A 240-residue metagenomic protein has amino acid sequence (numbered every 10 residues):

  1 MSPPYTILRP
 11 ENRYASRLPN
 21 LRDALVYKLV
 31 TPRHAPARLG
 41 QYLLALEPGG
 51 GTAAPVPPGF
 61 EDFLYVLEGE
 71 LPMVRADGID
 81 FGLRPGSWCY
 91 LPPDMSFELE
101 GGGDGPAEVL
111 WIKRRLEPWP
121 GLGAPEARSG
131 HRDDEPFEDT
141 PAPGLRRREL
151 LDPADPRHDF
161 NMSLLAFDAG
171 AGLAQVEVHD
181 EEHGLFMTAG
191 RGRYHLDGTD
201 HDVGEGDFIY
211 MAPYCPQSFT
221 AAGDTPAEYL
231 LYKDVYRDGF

Functional and structural regions predicted by a protein language model:
M1-R38, D104-F160: A short, N-terminal "cap"/entry segment at the start of jelly-roll beta-barrel domains of the cupin/DSBH fold
D23-V30, G40-P58, R148-L151, S163-H179 (+1 more regions): Conserved short histidine dyad/triad with adjacent acidic residue
P36, D80, S87, P93-P118 (+1 more regions): Ligand-binding loop in jelly-roll beta-barrel domains
L43-L46, V56-M73, L164-D168, V178-H195: Short, conserved beta-strand element in jelly-roll/cupin
T52-P58, R75, F81, E100-G102 (+2 more regions): Short histidine-centered beta-strand/loop micro-motifs that create catalytic or ligand/metal-coordination sites
D77-P93, G198-P213: Short acidic-glycine-tyrosine-enriched beta hairpin
R128-H183, T188-Y194, H201: Surface-exposed interaction/gating patches
Q175, E182-T188, R193-F240: C-terminal functional regions that serve as terminal interaction/effector modules
